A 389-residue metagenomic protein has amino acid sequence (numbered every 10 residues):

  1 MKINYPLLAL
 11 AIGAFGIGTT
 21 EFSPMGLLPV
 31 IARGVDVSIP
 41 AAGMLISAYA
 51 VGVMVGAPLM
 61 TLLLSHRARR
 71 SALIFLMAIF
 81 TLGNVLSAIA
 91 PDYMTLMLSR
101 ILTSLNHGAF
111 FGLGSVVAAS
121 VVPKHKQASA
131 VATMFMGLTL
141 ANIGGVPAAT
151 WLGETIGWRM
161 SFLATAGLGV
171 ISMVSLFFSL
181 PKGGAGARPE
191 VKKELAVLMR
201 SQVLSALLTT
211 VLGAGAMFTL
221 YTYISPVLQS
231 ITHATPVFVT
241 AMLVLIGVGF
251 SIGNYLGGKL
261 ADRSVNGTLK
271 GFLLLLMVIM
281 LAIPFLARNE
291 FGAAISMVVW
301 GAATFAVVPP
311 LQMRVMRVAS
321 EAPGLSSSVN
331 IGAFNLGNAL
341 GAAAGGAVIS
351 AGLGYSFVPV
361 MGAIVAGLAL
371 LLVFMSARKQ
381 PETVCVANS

Functional and structural regions predicted by a protein language model:
D36, A68, I89-T95, H233 (+1 more regions): Helix-breaking motifs and short loop linkers at transmembrane-helix boundaries and internal kinks in secondary membrane
V55-M94: Conserved MFS/SLC helix-loop-helix module at the cytosolic interface between two early adjacent transmembrane helices
A57-A68, G253-V265, I349-S350: Helix-to-loop junctions at the C-terminal end of transmembrane segments in multipass secondary transporters
I79, G83-L86, M94-T103, F291-V299: Paired small-residue
D92-T95, P123-P181, Y223, V227: Helix-loop-helix hairpin linking two adjacent transmembrane segments in secondary transporters
S99-G137: Cytoplasmic helix-loop-helix junction between adjacent transmembrane helices in 12-TM secondary transporters
G267-L311: C-terminal transmembrane helical hairpin of 12-TM major facilitator-type secondary transporters
R317-Y355, G362: A late C-terminal transmembrane helix in Major Facilitator Superfamily
